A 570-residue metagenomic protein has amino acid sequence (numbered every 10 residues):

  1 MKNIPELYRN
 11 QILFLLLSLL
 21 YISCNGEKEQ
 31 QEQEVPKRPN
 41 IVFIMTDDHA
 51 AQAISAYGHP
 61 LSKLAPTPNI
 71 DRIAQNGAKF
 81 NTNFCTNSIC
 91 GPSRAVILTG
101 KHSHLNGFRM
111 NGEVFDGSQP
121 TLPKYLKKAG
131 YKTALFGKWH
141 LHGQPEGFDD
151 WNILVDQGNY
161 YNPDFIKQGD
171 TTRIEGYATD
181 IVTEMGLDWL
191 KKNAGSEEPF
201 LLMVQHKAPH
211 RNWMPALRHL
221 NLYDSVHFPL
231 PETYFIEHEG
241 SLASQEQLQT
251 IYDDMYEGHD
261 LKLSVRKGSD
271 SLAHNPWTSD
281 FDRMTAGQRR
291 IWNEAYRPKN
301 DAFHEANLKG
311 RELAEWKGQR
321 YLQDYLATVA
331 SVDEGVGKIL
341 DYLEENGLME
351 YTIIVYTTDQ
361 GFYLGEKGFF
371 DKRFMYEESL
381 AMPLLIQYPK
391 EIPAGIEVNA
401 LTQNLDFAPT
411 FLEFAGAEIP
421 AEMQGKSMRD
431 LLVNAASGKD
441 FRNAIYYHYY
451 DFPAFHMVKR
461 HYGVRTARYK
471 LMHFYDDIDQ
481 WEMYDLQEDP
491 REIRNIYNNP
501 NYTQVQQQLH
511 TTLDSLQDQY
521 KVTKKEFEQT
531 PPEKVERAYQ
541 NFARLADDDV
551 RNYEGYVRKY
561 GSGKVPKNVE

Functional and structural regions predicted by a protein language model:
K2-R9, L16, L20, C24-Y475 (+3 more regions): Formylglycine-dependent sulfatase
Q487: Residues forming the ATP-binding cleft of Hanks-type serine/threonine protein kinase domains
P500-Y539: A contiguous, mid-protein "functional segment" used to position or interact with cofactors/ions or partner subunits
